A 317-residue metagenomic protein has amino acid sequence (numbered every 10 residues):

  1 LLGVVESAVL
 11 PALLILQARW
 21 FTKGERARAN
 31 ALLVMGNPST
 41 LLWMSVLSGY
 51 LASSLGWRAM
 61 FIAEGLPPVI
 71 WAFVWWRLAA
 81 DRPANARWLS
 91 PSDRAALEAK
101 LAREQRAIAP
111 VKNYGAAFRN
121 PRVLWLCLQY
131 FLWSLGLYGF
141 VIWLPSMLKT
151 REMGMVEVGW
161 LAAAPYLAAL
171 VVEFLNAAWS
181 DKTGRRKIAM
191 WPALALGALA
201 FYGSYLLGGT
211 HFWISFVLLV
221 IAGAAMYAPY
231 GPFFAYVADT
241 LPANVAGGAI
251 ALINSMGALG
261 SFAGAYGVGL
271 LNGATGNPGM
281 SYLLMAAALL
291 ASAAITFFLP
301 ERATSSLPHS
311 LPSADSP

Functional and structural regions predicted by a protein language model:
L1-G36: Cytoplasmic helix-loop-helix junction between adjacent transmembrane helices in 12-TM secondary transporters
L33-A86: Helix-loop-helix hairpin linking two adjacent transmembrane segments in secondary transporters
S53-L66, L270-A288: A membrane-interface helix-boundary motif in multi-pass transporters
F73-L78, L283-P317: Multi-pass alpha-helical transporter architecture, strongest for 12-TM Major Facilitator/SLC carriers used
A117-A177, Y230, F234, G264-A265: Extracytoplasmic gate region of multi-pass secondary transporters
V172-R185, N272: Helix-to-loop junctions at the C-terminal end of transmembrane segments in multipass secondary transporters
R186-Y236: C-terminal transmembrane helical hairpin of 12-TM major facilitator-type secondary transporters
A238-N277: A late C-terminal transmembrane helix in Major Facilitator Superfamily
